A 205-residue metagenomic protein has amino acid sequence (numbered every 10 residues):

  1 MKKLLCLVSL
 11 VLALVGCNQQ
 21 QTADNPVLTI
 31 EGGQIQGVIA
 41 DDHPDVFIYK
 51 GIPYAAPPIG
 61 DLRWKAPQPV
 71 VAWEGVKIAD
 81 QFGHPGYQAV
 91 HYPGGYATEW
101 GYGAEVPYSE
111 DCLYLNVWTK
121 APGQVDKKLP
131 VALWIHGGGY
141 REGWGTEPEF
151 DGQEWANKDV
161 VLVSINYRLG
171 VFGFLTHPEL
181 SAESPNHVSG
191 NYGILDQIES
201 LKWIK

Functional and structural regions predicted by a protein language model:
K2-S9: Sec-dependent signal peptide recognition, specifically the positively charged N-region followed immediately by
S9, Q21-A23, E199: Compositionally biased, intrinsically disordered low-complexity segments enriched in polar/proline residues
L14-G16: C-terminal motif of bacterial Sec signal peptides marking the signal peptidase cleavage site
N18-N191: Non-catalytic accessory segments of hydrolases
I194: Active-site loop and adjoining helix of the penicillin-binding protein/serine DD-peptidase-beta-lactamase fold
Q197-K205: Short, well-ordered amphipathic alpha-helical segments that serve as non-catalytic structural scaffolds within diverse
